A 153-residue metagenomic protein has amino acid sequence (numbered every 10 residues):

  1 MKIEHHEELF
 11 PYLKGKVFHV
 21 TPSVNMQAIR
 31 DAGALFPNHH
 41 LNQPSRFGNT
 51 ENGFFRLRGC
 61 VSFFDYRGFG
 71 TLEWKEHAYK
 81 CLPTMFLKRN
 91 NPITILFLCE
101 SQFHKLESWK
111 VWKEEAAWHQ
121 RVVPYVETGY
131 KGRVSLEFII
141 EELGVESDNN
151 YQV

Functional and structural regions predicted by a protein language model:
M1-V153: NAD-dependent ADP-ribosyltransferases
